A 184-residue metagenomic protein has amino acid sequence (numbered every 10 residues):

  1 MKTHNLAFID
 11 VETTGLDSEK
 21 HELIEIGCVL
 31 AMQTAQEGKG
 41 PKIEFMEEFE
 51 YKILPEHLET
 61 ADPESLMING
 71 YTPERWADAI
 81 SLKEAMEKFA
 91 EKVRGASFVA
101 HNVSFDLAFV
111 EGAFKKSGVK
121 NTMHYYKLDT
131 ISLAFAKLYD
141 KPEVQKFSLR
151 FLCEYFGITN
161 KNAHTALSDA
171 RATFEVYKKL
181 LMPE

Functional and structural regions predicted by a protein language model:
K2-F109, H124, R150-H164: Conserved non-catalytic scaffold segment of RNase H-like nuclease domains
T13-G15, S132, A172: Short, glycine/acidic-enriched loop or turn micro-motifs at the edges of active sites
L16-S18, F135, E175: Conserved protein kinase catalytic core
F114-Y125: A short alpha->loop->secondary-structure connector
K127-E143: Short alpha-helix plus adjacent loop in nuclease-associated cores
P142-L152: A structural motif
E154-Y155, K161, R171-E184: Acidic two-metal-ion nuclease catalytic site recognized across multiple nuclease folds, prominently DnaQ/RNase D-T
S168: Acidic donor-binding loop at a coil-to-helix junction in glycosyltransferase catalytic cores that engages
